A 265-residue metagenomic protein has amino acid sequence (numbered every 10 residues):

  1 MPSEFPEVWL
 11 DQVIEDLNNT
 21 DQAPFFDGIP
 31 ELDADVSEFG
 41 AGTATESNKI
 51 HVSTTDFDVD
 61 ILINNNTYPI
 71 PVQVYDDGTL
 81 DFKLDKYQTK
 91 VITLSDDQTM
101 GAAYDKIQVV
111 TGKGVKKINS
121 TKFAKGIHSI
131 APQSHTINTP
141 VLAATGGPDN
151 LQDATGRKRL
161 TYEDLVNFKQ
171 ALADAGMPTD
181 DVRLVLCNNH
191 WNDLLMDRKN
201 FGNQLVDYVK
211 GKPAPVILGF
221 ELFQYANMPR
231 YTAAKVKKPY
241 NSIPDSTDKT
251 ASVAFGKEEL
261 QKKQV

Functional and structural regions predicted by a protein language model:
M1-L80: N-terminal "assembly arms/tails" that initiate or stabilize quaternary assembly in self-assembling proteins
E46-K49, D181, G219: A residue-level signal for beta-strand positions that form part of recognition/binding surfaces within mature
H51, L80-A102, K169-L195: Structured, hydrophobic secondary-structure cores that serve as assembly/anchoring elements
V52-D56, L186, Q224, K257: Pocket-edge structural micro-motifs
N65, P71-K116: Long, hydrophobic/aromatic-enriched structural stretches that serve as scaffold segments
Q98-A171: Alpha-helical scaffold segments that mediate packing/assembly in large oligomeric complexes
N138-K212: Extended, solvent-exposed, turn-rich assembly/linker loops in the middle of proteins
K212-V265: Glycine/small-residue-rich hydrophobic helix-like segments
